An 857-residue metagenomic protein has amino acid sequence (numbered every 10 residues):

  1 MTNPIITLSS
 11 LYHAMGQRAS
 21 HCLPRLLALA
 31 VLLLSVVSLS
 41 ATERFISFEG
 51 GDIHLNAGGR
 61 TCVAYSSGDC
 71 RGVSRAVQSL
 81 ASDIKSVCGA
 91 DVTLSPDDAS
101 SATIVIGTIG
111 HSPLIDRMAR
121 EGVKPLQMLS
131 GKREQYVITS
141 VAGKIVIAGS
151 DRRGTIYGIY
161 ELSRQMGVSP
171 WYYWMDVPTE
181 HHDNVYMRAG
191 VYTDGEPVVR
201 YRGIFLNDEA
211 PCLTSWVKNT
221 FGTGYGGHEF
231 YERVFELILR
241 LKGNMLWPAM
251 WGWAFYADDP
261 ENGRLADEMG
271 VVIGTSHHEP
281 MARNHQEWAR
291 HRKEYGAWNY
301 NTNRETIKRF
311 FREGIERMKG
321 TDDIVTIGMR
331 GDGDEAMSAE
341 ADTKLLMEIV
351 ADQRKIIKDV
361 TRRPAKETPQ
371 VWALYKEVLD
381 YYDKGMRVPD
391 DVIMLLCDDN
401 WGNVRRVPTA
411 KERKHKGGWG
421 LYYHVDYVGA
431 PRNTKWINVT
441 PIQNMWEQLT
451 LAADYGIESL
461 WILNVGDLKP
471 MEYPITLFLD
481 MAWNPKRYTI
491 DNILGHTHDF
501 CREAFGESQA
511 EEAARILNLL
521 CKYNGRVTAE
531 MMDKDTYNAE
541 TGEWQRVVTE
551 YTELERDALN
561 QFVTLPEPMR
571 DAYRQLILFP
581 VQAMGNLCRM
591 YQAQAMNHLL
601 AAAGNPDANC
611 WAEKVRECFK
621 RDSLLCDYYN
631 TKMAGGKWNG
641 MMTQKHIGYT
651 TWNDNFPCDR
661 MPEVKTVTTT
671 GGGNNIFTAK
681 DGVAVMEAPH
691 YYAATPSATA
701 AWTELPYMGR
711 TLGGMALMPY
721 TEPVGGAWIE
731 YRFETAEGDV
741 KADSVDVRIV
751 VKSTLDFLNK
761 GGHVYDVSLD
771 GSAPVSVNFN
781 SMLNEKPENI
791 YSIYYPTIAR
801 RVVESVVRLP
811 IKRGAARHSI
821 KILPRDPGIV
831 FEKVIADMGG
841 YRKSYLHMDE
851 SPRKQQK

Functional and structural regions predicted by a protein language model:
M1-R44: Bacterial Sec-dependent N-terminal signal peptides
A41-E196: Contiguous, structured surface segment used for ligand recognition
V146-G149, A210-H228, N244-W253, R290-T306 (+2 more regions): The substrate-binding groove and active-site-proximal loops of carbohydrate-active enzymes, especially glycoside
W171-G224, E229-A249, G417-G420, N675 (+1 more regions): An acidic-aromatic substrate-binding cleft motif
V177, H181-D183, L494-K645, A727-I729: C-terminal non-catalytic alpha-helical accessory regions
V185, A257-E268, Y295-K416, T552 (+1 more regions): Gly/Pro-rich turn-and-neighbor structural signature
L239, N244-W247, W253, L396-G402 (+1 more regions): Structured mid-domain segments that build the active-site/substrate or prosthetic-cofactor binding neighborhood
H646-K857: Extracytoplasmic
